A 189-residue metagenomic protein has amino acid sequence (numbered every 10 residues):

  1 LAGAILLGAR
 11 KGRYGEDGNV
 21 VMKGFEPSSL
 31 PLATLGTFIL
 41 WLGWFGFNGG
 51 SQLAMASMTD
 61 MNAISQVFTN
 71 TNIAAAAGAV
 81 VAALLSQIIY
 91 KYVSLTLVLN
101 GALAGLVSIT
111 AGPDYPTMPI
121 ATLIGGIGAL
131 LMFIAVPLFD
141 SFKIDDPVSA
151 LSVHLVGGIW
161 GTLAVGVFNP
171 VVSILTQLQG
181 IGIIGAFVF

Functional and structural regions predicted by a protein language model:
L1-F189: Hydrophobic alpha-helical transmembrane bundles of multi-pass membrane proteins
